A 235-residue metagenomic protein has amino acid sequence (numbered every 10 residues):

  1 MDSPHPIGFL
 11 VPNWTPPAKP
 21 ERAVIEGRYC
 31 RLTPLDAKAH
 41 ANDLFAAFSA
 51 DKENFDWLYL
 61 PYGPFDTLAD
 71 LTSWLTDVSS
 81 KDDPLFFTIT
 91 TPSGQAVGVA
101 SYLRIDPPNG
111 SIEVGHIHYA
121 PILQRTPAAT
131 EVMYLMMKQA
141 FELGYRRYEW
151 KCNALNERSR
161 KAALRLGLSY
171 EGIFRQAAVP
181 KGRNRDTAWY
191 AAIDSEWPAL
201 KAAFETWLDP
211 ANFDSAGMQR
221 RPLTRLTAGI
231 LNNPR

Functional and structural regions predicted by a protein language model:
M1-T126, Q139-L143, R183-A188, A192-P198 (+1 more regions): GNAT-family acyltransferases
A129: Glycine-rich acyl-CoA binding loop
M136: Flexible ATP-lid and adjacent glycine-rich G1/G2 motifs of the Bergerat
E142-C152: Conserved GNAT acetyl-CoA-binding A-motif
W150-R160: Conserved beta-strand-loop-alpha-helix junction that forms the acyl-donor binding cleft
A162-A163, Y190: Conserved active-site tyrosine of GNAT-family acetyltransferases
S169-R183: Conserved catalytic-core motifs of GNAT/GCN5-like acyltransferases
